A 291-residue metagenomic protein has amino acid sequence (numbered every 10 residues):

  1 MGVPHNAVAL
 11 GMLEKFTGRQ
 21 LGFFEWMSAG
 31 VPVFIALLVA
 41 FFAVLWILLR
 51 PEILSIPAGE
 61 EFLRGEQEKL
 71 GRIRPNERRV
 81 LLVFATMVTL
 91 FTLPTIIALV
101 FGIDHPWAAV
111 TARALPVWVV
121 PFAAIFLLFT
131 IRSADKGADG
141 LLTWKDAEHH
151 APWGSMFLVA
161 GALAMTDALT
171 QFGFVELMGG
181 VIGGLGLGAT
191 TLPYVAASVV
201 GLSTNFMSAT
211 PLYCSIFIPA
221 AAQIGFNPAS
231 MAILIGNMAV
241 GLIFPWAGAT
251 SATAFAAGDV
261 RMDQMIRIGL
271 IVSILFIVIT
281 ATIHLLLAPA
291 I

Functional and structural regions predicted by a protein language model:
M1-H5, D167-G173, L202-C214, V240-T250: Short helix-coil transition sites and intra-membrane helix breaks within transmembrane domains of multi-pass
M1-L82, I97-F101, N237-I291: Juxtamembrane and boundary regions of transmembrane helices in multi-pass small-molecule transporters and channels
T17, T92-G102, S133-D139, D167-M178 (+2 more regions): Transmembrane helix-loop junctions in multi-pass membrane proteins
R19-P32, G71-P75, F101-V120, D146-A151 (+1 more regions): Interfacial loop-to-helix junctions that mark the boundaries of transmembrane helices in multi-pass membrane
I35-V39, N76-M87, D104-H105, A112-D135 (+3 more regions): Hydrophobic mid-bilayer segments of alpha-helices in multi-pass membrane transport proteins, especially secondary
A40-V44, L48, T86-P94, L127 (+9 more regions): Alpha-helical membrane-inserting segments
R64-L70, T111, I131-M156, A162-L163 (+1 more regions): Membrane-interface junctions of multi-pass transporters
G186-A229, I235-M238: Hydrophobic alpha-helical transmembrane segments of multi-pass integral membrane proteins, predominantly secondary
